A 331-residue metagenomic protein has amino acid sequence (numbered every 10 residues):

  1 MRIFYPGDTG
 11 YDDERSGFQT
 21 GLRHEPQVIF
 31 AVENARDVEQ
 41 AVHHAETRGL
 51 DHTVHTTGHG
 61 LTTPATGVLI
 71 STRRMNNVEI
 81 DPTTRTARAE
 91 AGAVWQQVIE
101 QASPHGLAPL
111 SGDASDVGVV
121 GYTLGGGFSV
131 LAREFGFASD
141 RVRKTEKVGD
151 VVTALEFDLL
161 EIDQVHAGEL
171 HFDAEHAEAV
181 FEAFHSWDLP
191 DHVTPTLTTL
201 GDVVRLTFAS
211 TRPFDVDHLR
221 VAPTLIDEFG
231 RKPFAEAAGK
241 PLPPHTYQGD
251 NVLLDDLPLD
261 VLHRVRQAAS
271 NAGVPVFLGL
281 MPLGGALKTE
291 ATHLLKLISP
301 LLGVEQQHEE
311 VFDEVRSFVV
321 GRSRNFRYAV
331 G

Functional and structural regions predicted by a protein language model:
M1-G331: Soluble FAD-dependent oxygen oxidases
